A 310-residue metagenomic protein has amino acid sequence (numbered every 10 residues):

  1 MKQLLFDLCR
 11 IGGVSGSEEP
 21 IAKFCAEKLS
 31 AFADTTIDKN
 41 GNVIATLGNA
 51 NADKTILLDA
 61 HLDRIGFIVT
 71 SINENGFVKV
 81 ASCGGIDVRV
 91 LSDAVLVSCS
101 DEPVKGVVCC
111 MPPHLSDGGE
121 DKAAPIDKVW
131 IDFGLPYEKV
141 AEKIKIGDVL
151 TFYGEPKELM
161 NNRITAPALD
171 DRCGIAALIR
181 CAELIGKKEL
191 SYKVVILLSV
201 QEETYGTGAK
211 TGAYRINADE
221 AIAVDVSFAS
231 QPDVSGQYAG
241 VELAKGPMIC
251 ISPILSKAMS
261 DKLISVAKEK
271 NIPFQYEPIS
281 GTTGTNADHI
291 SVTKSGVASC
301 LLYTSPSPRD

Functional and structural regions predicted by a protein language model:
M1-S305, R309: N-terminal hydrophobic/helix-forming segments and targeting peptides
